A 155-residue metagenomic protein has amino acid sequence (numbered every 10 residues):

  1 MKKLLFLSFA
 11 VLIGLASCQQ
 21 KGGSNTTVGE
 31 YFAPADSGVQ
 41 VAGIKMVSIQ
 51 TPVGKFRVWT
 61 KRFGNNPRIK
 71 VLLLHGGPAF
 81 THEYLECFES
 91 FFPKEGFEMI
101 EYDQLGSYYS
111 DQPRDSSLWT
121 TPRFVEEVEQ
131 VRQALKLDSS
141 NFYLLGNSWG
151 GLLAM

Functional and structural regions predicted by a protein language model:
L4-I13: Sec-dependent N-terminal signal peptides
L15-S17: C-terminal motif of bacterial Sec signal peptides marking the signal peptidase cleavage site
V53-F63: A short loop-to-beta-strand scaffold at the N-terminal edge of the catalytic core in hydrolase folds
R68-G77: Short beta-strand element of the alpha/beta-hydrolase
P78-S90: The serine-hydrolase catalytic nucleophile loop
F92-D111: Conserved alpha/beta-hydrolase
P122-F142: Conserved acidic catalytic loop of the alpha/beta-hydrolase fold
G146-G150, A154: Gly/Ala-rich beta-loop-alpha elbow adjacent to hydrolase catalytic centers
